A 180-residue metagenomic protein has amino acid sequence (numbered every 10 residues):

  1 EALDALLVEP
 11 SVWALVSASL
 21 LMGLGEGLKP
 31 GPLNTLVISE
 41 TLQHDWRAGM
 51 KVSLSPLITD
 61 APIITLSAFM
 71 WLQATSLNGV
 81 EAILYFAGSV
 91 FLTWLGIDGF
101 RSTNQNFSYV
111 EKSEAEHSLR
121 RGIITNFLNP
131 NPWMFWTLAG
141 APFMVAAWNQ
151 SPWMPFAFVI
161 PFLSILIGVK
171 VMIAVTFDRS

Functional and structural regions predicted by a protein language model:
E1-V8, R120-A139: Selected transmembrane alpha-helices and immediately adjacent juxtamembrane segments of polytopic inner-membrane
L3-A82, A139-A157: Juxtamembrane transmembrane-helix termini in multi-pass membrane transport proteins
W13, S17, K112-I124, W153-I160: Alpha-helical membrane-protein architecture signal
G23, G27, L92-W94, F100 (+2 more regions): Hydrophobic alpha-helical segments of integral membrane proteins
G23-P32, L128-P132, L166-K170: Short helix-coil transition sites and intra-membrane helix breaks within transmembrane domains of multi-pass
W46-R121, T176: Membrane helix-loop-helix hairpins that form the core translocation module of multi-pass transporters
I64-T65, L166-S180: Transmembrane alpha-helical segments of integral membrane proteins
